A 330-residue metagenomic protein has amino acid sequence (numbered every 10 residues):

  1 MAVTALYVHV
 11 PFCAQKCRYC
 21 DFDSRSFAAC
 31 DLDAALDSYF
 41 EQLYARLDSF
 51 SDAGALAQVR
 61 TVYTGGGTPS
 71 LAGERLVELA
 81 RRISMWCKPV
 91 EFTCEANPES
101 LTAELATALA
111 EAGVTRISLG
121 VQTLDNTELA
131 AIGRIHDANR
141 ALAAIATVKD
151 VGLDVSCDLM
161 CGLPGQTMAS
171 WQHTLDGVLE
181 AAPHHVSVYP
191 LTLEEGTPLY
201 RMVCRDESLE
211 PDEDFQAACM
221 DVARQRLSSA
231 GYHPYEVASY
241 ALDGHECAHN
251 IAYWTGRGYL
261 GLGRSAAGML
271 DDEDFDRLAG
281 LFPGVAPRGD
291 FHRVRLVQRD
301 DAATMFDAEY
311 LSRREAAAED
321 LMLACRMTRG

Functional and structural regions predicted by a protein language model:
A2-A5, S24-A53, Q58-G330: C-terminal scaffold of the Radical SAM
L6-V10: Short active-site neighborhood of thiol/selenol oxidoreductases, capturing the structured segment around
P11-S24: Local cysteine-cluster metal-coordination motifs and their immediate loop/turn environment, predominantly Fe-S cluster
